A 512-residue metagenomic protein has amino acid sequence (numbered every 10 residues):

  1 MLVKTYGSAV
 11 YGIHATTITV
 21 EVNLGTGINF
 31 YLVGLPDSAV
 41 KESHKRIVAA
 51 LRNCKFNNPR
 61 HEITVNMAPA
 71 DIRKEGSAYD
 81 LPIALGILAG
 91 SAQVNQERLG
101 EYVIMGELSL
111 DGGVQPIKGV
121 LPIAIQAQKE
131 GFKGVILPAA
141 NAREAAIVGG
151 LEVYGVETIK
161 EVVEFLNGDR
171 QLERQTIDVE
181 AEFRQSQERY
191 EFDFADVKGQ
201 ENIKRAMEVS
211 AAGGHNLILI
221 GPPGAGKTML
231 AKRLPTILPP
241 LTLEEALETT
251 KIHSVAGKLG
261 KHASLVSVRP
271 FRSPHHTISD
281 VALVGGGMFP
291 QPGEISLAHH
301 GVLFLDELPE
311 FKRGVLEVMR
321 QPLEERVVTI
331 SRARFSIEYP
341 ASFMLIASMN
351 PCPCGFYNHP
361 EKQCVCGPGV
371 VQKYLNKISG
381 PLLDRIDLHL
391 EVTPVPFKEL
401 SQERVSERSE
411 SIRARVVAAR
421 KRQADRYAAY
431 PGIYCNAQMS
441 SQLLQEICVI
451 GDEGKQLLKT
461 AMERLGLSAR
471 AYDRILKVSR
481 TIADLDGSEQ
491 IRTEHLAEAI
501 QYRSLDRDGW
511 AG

Functional and structural regions predicted by a protein language model:
M1-I218, P222-T228, S331, A471-Y472 (+2 more regions): Peripheral, non-AAA+ core regions of ATP-driven protein-machinery
V33, A39-H44, P59, N66-G76 (+2 more regions): Basic, amphipathic alpha-helical bundle interface domains used for macromolecular binding and assembly
L110, L303-F304, E310-F311, F397: Residues immediately C-terminal
R170-V209, G213, P240-I295: P-loop NTPase nucleotide-binding/switch module
L219-G260, E325: Walker A/P-loop
G221, G285, E307: The Walker A (P-loop) glycine that initiates the GxxxxGKT/S ATP-binding motif of P-loop NTPases
H300, D306-E307, V318: Walker B catalytic acidic pair
